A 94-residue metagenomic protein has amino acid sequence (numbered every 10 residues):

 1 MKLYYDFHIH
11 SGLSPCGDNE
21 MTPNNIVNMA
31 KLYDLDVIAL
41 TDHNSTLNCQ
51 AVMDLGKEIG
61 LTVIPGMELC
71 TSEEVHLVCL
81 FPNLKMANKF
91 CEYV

Functional and structural regions predicted by a protein language model:
K2, D54-V94: Extended substrate/RNA-proximal surfaces in nucleic-acid metabolism proteins
Y5-I9, I38-A39, V63-M67: Hydrophobic faces of well-ordered beta-strands that scaffold small-molecule active sites in alpha/beta enzyme cores
D6-F7, Y33, E74-V75: Short, conserved active-site loops that position catalytic residues or coordinate cofactors/metal ions across diverse
H8-G12, H43-N44: Histidine-centered divalent metal-coordination motifs
S11-M21: Acidic/histidine-rich helix-loop elements that form or flank divalent-metal/phosphate-binding sites at the catalytic
C16-G17, S45-E58: Metal-dependent catalytic neighborhoods of phosphoester/phosphodiester hydrolases
T22-I26: Well-ordered alpha-helical segments embedded in enzymatic catalytic cores
V27-H43, E68: Divalent metal-dependent hydrolysis catalytic cores, especially in the metallo-beta-lactamase
